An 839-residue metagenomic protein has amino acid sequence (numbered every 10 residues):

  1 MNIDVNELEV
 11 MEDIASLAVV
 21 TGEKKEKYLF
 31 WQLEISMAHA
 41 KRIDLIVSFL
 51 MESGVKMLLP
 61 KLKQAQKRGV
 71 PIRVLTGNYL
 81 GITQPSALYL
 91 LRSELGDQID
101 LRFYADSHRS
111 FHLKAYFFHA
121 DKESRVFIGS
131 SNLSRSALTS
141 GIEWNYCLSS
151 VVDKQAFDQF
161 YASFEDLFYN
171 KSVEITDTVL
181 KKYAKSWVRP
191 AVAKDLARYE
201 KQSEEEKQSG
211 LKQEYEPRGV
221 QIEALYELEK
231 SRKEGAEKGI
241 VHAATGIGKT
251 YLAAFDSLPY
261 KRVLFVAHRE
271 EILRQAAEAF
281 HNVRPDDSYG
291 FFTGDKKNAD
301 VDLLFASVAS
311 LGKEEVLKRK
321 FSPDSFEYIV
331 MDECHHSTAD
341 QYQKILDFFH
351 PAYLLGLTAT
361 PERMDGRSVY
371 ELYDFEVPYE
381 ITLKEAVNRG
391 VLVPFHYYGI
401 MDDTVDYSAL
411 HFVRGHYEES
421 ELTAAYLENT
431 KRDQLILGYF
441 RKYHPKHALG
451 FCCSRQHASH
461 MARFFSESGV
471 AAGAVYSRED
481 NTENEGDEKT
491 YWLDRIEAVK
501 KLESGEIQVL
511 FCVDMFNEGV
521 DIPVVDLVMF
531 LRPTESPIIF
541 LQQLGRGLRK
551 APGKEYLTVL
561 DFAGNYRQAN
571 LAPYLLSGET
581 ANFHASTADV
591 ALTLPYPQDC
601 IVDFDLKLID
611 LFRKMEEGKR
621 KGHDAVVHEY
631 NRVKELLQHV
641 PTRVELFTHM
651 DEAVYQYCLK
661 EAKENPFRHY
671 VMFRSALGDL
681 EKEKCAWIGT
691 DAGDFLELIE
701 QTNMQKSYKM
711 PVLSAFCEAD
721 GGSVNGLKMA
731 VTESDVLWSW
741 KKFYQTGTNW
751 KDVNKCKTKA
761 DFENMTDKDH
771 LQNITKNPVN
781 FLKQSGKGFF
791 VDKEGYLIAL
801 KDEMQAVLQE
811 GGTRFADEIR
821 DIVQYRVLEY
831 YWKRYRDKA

Functional and structural regions predicted by a protein language model:
M1-R218, I222, Y226: PLD/PLD-like phosphodiesterase catalytic module centered on the HKD motif
I128, V509-P533, I539-Q542, L557-F562: A short beta-strand element within the Helicase C-terminal
S186-P217, L228, L422, R432-K442 (+2 more regions): Long, largely alpha-helical accessory region at the distal end of helicase-like NTP-driven motors
K233-D256: Walker A/P-loop
R274, F291-F292, K296-K297, V316 (+2 more regions): Conserved helicase ATPase core of P-loop NTP-dependent helicases/translocases
H336-Y397: Post-DEXD/H (motif II) to motif III coupling segment of the RecA-like Helicase ATP-binding lobe
Y379-L449: Conserved interdomain linker/interface between the two RecA-like ATPase lobes of SF2 helicase motors
P537-I539, R546-T580: Conserved segment of the helicase C-terminal RecA-like domain
